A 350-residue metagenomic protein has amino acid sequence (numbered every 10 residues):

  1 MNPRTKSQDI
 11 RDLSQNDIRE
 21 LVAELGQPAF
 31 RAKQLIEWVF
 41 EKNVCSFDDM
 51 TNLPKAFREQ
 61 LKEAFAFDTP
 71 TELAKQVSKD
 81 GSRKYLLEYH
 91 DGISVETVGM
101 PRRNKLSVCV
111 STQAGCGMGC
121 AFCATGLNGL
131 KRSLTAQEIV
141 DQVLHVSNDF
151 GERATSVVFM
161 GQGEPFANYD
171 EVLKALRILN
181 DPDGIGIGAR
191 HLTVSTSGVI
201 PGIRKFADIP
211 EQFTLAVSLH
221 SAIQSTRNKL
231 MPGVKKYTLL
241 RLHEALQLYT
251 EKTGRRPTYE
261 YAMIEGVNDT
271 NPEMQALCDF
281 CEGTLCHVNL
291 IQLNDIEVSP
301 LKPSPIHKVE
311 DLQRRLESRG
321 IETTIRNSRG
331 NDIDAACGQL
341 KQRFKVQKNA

Functional and structural regions predicted by a protein language model:
M1-V95, P101, Q247-R256, Y261-A350: Auxiliary Fe-S-binding modules of radical SAM enzymes
Q34, Q113, I139-Q142, Q313: Glutamine-centric residue-chemistry signal
R83, V95, L106-V110, M118 (+1 more regions): Generic beta-strand structural signal
G99-M100, E171: Residue-level structural signal for beta-strand termini and adjacent loop
P101-E138: Canonical Radical SAM [4Fe-4S] cluster-binding loop centered on the CxxxCxxC motif and its immediate flanking residues
L127-S156: Conserved alpha-helical substructure of the radical SAM core
S147-S156, G161-R319, T323-T324: Conserved AdoMet/S-adenosylmethionine-binding subsite of the radical SAM
